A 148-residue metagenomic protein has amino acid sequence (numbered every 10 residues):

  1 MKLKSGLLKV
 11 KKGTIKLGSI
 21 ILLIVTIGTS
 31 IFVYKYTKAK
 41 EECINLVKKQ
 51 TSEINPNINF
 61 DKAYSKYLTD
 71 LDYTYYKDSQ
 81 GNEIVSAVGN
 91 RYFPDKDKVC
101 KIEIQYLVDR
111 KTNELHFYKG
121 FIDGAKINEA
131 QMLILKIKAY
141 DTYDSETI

Functional and structural regions predicted by a protein language model:
M1-G13: N-terminal Lys/Arg-rich, disordered targeting/topogenic segments
G13, S30-I148: Cystatin/cathelin-like cysteine-protease inhibitor module
K16-I31: Hydrophobic membrane-insertion alpha-helices, especially the h-region of bacterial N-terminal signal peptides
